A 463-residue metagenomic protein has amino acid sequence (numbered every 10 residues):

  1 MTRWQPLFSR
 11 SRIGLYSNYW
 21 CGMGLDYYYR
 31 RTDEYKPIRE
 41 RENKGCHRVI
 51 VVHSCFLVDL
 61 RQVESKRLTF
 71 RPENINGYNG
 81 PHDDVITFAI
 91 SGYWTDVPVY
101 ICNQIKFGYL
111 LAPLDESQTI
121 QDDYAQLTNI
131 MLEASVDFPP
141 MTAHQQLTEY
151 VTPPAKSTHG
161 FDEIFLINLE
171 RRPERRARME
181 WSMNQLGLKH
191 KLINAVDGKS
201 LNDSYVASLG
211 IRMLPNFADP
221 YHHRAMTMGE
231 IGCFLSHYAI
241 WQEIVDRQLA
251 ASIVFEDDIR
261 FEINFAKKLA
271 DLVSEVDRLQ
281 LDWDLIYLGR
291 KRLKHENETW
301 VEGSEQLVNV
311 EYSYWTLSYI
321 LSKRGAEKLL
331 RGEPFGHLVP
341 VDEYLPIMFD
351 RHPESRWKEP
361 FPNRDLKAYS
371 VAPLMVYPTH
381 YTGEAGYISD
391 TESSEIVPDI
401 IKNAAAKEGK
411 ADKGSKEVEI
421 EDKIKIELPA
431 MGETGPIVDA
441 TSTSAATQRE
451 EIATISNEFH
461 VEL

Functional and structural regions predicted by a protein language model:
T2-V49: Acceptor/aglycone-binding surface of glycosyltransferases and processive sugar-polymer synthases
S9-S11, C55, K66, R71 (+4 more regions): An acidic/histidine-cluster motif and surrounding catalytic segment that typifies divalent-metal-assisted enzyme active
P37-R61, E305-S318: A recurrent flexible, glycine/aromatic-enriched loop bordering the glycosyltransferase active site that acts as
G92-Y93: Hydrophobic residues within well-ordered alpha-helices
